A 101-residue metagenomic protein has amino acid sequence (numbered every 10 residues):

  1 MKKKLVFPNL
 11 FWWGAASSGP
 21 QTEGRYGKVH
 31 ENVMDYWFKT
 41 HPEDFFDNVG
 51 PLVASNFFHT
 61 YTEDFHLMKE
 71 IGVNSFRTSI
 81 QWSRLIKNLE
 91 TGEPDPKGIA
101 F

Functional and structural regions predicted by a protein language model:
M1-F101: Non-catalytic accessory regions flanking glycosidase/transglycosidase catalytic cores in CAZymes
